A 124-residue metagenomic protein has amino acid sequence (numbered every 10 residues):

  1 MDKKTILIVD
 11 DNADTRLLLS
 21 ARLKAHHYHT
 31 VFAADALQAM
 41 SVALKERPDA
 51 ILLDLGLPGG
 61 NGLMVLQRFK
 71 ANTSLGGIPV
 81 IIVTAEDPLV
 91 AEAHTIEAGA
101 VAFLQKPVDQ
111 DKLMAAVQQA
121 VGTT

Functional and structural regions predicted by a protein language model:
R16, P58, G76, P88 (+1 more regions): The feature encodes the CheY-like receiver
L17-A25: Charged docking surfaces used in two-component/phosphorelay signaling
H27-A34, V42: Short hydrophobic/Thr-rich beta-strand motif most characteristic of the beta2 strand and flanking loop of CheY-like
D35-Q38, N61-Q67: Acidic catalytic/metal-coordinating carboxylates
E46-L52, L57: Active-site beta3 strand of CheY-like receiver
L63-M64, D87-A102, A115: Alpha4 helix (beta4-alpha4-beta5 surface) of REC/receiver domains from two-component response regulators
V108-Q118: C-terminal output helix
